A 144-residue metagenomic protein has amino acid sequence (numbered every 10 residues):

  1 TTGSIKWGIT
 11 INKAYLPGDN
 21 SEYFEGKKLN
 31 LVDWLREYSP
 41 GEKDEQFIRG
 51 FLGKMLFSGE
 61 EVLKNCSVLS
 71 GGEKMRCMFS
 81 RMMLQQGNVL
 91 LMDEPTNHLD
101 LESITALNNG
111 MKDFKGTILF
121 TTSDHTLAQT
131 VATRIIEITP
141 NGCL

Functional and structural regions predicted by a protein language model:
T1-L144: ABC ATP-binding cassette signature C-motif
